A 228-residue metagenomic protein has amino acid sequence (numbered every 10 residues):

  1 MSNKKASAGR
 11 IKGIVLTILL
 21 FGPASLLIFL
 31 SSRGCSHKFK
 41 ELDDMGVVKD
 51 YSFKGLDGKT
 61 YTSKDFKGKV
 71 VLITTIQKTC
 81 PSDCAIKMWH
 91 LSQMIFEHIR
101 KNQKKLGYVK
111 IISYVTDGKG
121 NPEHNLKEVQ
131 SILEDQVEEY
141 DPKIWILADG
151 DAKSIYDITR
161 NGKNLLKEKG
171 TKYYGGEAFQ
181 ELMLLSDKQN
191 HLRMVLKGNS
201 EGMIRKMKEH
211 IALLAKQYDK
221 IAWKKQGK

Functional and structural regions predicted by a protein language model:
M1-K54: N-terminal targeting signals for export/organelle localization
G34-K64, S82-E97: N-terminal "domain-start" segment that seeds a small globular fold
V48-K49, V71, Q180-L182: Short loop/turn microsegments at loop-to-beta-strand junctions
Y61-L91, K110-V115: Short active-site neighborhood of thiol/selenol oxidoreductases, capturing the structured segment around
S82-D83, H124, G175: Solvent-exposed, non-transmembrane alpha-helical starts
K87-I158: Structural microenvironment flanking redox-active thiols in thiol-disulfide oxidoreductases
N161-K169: Short, surface-exposed loop/helix-turn segments at secondary-structure junctions that function as lids/hinges flanking
K169-K228: Thiol-/selenol-based redox modules, centered on thioredoxin-like and closely related oxidoreductase domains
